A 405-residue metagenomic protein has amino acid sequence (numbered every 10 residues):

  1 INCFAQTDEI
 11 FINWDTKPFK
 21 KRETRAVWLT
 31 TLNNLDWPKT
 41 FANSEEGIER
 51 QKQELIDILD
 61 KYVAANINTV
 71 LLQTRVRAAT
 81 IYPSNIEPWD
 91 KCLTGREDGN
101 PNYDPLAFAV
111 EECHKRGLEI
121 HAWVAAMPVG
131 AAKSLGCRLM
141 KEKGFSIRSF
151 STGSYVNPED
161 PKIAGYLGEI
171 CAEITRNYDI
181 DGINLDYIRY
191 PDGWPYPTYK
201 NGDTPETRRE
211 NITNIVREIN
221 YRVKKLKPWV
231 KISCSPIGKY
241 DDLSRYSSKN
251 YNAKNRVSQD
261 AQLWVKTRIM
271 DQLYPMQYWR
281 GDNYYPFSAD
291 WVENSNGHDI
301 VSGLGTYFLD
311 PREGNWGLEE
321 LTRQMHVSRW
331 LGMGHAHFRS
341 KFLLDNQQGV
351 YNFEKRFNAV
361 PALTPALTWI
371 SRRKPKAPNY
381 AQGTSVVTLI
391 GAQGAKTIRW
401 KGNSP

Functional and structural regions predicted by a protein language model:
I10-N13, K20-V27, I67-A78, N102-I147 (+3 more regions): Glycine-rich, aromatic-flanked loop segments that form ligand/cofactor-binding clefts across common enzyme folds
R22-T24, W28-Q53, V110-E111, H121-N177: Active-site-adjacent "subsite" loops/lids of carbohydrate-active enzymes
R50-T80, N177-G182, L263, T267-L273 (+1 more regions): Catalytic domains of carbohydrate-active enzymes, especially glycoside hydrolases
Y62, I67, A261-Y284, H298-K374: Substrate-binding cleft of secreted/luminal carbohydrate-active enzymes
A65-P101: Aromatic-lined carbohydrate-binding/catalytic grooves of carbohydrate-active enzymes
T80-G95, P128-S151, I188-T204, R245-N252: Aromatic- and acidic-residue-enriched segments that line the glycan-binding/catalytic groove of carbohydrate-active
K162-L304: Active-site neighborhood of glycoside hydrolase catalytic domains
N352-S404: Pro/Thr/Ser/Gly-rich low-complexity, intrinsically disordered linker/stalk tracts
